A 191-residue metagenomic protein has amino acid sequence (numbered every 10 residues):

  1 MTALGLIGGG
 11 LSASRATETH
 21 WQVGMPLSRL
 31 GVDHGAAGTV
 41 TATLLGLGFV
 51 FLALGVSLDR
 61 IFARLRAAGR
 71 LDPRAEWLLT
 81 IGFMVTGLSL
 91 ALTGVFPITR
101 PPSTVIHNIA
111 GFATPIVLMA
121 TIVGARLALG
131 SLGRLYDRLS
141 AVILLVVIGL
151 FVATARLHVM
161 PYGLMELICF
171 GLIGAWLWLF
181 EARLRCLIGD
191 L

Functional and structural regions predicted by a protein language model:
A3-W21: Alpha-helical transmembrane segments of multi-pass membrane proteins
H20-H34, P101-S103: Membrane-interface interhelical loops and short amphipathic "cap" helices that link adjacent transmembrane segments
L30-F49: Interfacial helix-start motif at the membrane-water boundary
L58-V85: Cytoplasmic juxtamembrane regions at transmembrane-helix boundaries
L79-G94, L144-G149: Small-polar-interrupted transmembrane alpha-helices in polytopic inner-membrane proteins
T86-L129: Membrane-proximal helix-loop-helix units in multi-pass membrane proteins
R126-L191: Terminal transmembrane helical module of multi-pass membrane proteins
